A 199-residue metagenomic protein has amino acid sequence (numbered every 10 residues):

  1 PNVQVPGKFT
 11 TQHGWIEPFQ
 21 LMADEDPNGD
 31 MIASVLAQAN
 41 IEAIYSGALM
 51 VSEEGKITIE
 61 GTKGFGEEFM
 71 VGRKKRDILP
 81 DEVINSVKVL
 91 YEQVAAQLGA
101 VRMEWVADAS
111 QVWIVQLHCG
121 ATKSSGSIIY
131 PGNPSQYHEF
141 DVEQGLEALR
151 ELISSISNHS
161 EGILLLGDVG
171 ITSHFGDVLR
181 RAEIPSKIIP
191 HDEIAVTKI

Functional and structural regions predicted by a protein language model:
P1-I199: Nucleotide/phosphate-binding sheet-loop regions of phosphoryl- and nucleotidyl-transfer enzymes
